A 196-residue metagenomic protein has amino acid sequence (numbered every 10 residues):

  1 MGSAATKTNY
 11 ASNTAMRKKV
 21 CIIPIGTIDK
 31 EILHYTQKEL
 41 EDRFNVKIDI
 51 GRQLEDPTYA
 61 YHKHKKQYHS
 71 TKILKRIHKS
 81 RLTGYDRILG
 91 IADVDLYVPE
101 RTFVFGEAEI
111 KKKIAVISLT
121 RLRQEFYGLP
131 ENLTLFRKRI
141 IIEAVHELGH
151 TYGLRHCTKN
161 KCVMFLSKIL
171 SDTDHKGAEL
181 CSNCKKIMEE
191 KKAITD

Functional and structural regions predicted by a protein language model:
M1-T14: N-terminal amphipathic/basic-hydrophobic helices that include classical n-h-c signal peptides and signal-anchor
N13-T14, S80, A108, D172: Sterically constrained small-residue positions within well-ordered secondary structures of folded domains
A15-R17, Q124-E125: A short alpha-helix capping/helix-coil boundary motif
R17-K19, Y85, K111, A178: A structure-centric signal for secondary-structure junctions around beta-strands
R17-T27: Fold-level signature of zinc-dependent metallopeptidase catalytic domains
C21, I88-G90, A115-V116, V163 (+1 more regions): Generic structural signal for residues positioned in beta-strands
G26-A144, R155: Metzincin-family zinc-dependent endopeptidase catalytic domain
Y127, E131-D196: The catalytic-center signature of Zn2+-dependent metalloproteases
